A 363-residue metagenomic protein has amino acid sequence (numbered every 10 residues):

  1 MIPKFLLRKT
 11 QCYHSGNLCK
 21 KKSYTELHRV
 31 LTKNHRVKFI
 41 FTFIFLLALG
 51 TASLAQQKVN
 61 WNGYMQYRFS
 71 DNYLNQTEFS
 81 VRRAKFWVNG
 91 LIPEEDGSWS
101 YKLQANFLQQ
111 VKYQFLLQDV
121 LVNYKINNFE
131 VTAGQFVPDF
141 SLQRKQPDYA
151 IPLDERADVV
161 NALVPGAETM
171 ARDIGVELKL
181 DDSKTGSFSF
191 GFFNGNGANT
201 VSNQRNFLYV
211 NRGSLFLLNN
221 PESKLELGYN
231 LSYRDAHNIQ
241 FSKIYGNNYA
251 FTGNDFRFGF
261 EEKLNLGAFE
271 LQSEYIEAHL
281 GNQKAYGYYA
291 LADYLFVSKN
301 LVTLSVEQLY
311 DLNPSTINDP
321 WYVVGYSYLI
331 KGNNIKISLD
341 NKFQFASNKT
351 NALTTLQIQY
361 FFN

Functional and structural regions predicted by a protein language model:
M1-C19, S23-F39, L46-L47: Short, low-complexity, charge-dense intrinsically disordered segments
T51-A55: Sec/Tat signal peptide C-region and signal peptidase I cleavage site
Q57-G195, R205-V210, S214-P221, E226 (+2 more regions): Outer membrane beta-barrel
F69, A157-A162, Q240-G246, D340-K342: Extracytoplasmic loops and strand-loop junctions of Gram-negative outer membrane beta-barrel proteins
Y73-E78, A105-F115, E168-M170, A198-R205 (+4 more regions): Solvent-exposed loop/turn segments connecting transmembrane beta-strands in outer-membrane beta-barrel proteins
G213, Y326-I330, I335, T350-N363: Outer-membrane beta-barrel "beta-signal"
L215-L312: Detector for outer-membrane/organellar transmembrane beta-barrel domains, recognizing the amphipathic beta-strand
D293, V297-F345: C-terminal hydrophobic structural anchor segments that stabilize assembly/packing rather than catalytic chemistry
